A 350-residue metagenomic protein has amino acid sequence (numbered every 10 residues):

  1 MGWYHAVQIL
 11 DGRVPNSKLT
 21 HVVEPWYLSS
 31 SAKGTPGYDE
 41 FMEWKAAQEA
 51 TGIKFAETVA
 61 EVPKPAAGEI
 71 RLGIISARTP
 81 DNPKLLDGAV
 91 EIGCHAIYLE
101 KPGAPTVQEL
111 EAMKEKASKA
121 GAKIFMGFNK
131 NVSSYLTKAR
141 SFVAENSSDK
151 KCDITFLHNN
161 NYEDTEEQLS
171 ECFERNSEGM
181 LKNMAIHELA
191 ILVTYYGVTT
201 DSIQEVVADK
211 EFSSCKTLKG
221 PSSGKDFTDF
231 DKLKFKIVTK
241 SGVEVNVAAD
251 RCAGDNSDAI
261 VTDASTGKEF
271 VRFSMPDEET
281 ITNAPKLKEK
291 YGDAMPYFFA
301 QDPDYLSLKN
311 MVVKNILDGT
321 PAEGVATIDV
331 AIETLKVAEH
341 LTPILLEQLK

Functional and structural regions predicted by a protein language model:
M1-D11, A32-G37, D81-P83, A89 (+3 more regions): A structural preference for long, well-packed, hydrophobic secondary-structure segments
M1-E49: N-terminal Rossmann-like dinucleotide-binding module
H5, A47, T51-K116, Y135-L136 (+1 more regions): Beta-loop-alpha module in the N-terminal Rossmann-like domain of NAD(P)-dependent dehydrogenases, especially those
L19, V23, E69-I75, N310-K350: C-terminal helix-rich "cap/oligomerization" subdomain common to oxidoreductases
E111-K130, D149-F156: Rossmann-fold dehydrogenase core element
S133-V206, E211-C215, G220-P221: Predominantly a Rossmann-like dinucleotide-binding segment in NAD(P)-dependent oxidoreductases
N176-L181, M295-A300, P321-I328: Active-site rim elements
K225-N310, G324: NAD(P)-dinucleotide binding in Rossmann-like oxidoreductases
